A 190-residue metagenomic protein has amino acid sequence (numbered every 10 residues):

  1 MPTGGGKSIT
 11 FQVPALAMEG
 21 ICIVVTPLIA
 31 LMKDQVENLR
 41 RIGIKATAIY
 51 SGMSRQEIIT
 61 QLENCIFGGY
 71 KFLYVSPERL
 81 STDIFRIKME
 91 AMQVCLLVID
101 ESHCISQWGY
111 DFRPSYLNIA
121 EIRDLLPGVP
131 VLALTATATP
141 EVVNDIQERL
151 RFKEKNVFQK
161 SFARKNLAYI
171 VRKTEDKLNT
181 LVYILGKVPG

Functional and structural regions predicted by a protein language model:
M1-V13, I23-T26: Walker A/P-loop
G6-L16, M32, S115: Motif I (Walker A/P-loop) of helicase-class P-loop NTPases
Q12, M53-L96, C104-Y110: Conserved helix/coil segment N-terminal to the catalytic DExD/H
E19-I42, S51-M53, E57, S76-R79 (+1 more regions): Conserved Walker A/P-loop ATP-binding site and its immediately adjacent core in helicase/helicase-like ATPase domains
G20-I23, K45, G69-L73, Q93-L96 (+1 more regions): Loop/turn-to-beta-strand initiation segments
G43-M53, E154-K160: Conserved RecA-like helicase motor-core motifs
E90-I99, H103-K160, L178, V182: Post-DEXD/H (motif II) to motif III coupling segment of the RecA-like Helicase ATP-binding lobe
A168-G190: Conserved interdomain hinge at the start of the Helicase C-terminal
